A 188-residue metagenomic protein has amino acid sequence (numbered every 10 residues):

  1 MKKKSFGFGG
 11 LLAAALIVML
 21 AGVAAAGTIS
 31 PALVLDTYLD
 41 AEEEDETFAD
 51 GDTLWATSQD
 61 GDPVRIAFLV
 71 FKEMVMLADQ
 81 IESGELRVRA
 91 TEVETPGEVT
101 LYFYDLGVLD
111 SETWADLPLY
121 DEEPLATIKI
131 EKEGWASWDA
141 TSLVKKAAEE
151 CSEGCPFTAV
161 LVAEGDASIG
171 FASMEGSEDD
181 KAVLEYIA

Functional and structural regions predicted by a protein language model:
K2-L12: Bacterial N-terminal signal peptides that target proteins for export
G10-A21: Bacterial N-terminal signal peptides
A25-M76, G107-V108, A163-I169, M174-A188: Flexible, small-residue-rich N-terminal segments that precede or flank a structured functional core
D52-W55, D116-A188: Cysteine-clustered segments with highest specificity for TGF-beta superfamily mature ligands
G61-P63, Q80, E94-T95, E150-G154 (+1 more regions): Extracellular/periplasmic catalytic domains that process cell-envelope and extracellular macromolecules
A67, D79-E82, G97-V99, D180: Short beta-strand/loop motifs in extracellular/secreted proteins, especially within beta-sandwich accessory domains
F71, Q80-V93, A182-L184: A short beta-strand element within beta-rich, extracytoplasmic domains of secreted/secretory-pathway proteins
V88-W114: Short edge-strand/loop segments of extracellular domains
